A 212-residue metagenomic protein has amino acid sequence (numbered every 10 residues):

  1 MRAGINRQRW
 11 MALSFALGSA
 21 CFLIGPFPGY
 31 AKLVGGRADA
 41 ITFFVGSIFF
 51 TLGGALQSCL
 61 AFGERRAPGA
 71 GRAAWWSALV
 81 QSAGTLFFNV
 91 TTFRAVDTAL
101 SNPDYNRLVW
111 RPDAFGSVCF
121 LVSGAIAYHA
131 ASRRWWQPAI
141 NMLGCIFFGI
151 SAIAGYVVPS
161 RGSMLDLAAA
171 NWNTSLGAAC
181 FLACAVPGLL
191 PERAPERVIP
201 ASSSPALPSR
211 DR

Functional and structural regions predicted by a protein language model:
M1-Q8, A20, G36, F49 (+1 more regions): N-terminal signal-anchor/initial transmembrane insertion module of eukaryotic multi-pass membrane proteins
M1-W10, Q57-Q81, I126-N141, L189-I199: Helix-loop boundary elements of multi-pass alpha-helical membrane proteins
N6-R9, S14-A16, G35, T42-F44: Short, surface-exposed loop/turn motifs at beta-strand boundaries within globular domains
S14, C21-F22, P28, T42 (+14 more regions): Hydrophobic residues within membrane-embedded alpha-helical segments of Major Facilitator Superfamily
L23-I41, V90-L108, H129-R133, I153-W172: Membrane-lumen (extracellular) interface motif
P26-G29, L33, G54-Q57, A61-E64: Short helix-loop boundary/capping segments at the starts of domains
V34-F49, A70-A78, S101-V118, Q137 (+1 more regions): Transmembrane alpha-helix entry/boundary detector in multi-pass membrane proteins
M142-D211: C-terminal transmembrane-bundle signature of multipass membrane proteins, characterized by strong activation on
